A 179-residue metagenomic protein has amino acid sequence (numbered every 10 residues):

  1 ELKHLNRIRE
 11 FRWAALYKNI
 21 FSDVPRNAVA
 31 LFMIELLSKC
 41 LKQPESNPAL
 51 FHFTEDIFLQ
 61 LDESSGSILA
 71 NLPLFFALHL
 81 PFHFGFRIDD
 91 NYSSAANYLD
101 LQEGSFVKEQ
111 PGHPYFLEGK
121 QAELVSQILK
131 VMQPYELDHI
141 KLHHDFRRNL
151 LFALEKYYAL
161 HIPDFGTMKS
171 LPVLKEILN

Functional and structural regions predicted by a protein language model:
E1-N179: Non-catalytic alpha-helical scaffolds and adjoining flexible linkers that form interface surfaces for assembly
